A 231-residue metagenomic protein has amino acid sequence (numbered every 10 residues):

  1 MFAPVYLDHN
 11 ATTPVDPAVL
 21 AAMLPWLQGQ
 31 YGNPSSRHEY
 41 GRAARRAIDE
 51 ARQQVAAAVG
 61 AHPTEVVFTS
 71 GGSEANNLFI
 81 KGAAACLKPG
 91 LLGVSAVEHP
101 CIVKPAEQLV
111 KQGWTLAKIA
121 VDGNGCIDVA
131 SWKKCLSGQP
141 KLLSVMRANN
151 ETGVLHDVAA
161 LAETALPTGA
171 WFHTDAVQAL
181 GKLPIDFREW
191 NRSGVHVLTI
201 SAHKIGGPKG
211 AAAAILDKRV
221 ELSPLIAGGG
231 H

Functional and structural regions predicted by a protein language model:
M1-H231: Pyridoxal 5′-phosphate
